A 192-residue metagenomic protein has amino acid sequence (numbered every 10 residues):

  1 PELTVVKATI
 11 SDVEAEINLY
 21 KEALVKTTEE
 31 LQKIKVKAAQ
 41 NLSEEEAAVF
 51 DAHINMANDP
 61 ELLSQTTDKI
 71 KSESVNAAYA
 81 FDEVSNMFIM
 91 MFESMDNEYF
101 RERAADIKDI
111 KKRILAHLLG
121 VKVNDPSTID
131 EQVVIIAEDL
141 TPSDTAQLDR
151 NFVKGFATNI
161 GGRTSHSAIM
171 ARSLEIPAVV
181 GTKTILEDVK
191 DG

Functional and structural regions predicted by a protein language model:
P1-G192: Non-catalytic, soluble scaffold/interaction modules
